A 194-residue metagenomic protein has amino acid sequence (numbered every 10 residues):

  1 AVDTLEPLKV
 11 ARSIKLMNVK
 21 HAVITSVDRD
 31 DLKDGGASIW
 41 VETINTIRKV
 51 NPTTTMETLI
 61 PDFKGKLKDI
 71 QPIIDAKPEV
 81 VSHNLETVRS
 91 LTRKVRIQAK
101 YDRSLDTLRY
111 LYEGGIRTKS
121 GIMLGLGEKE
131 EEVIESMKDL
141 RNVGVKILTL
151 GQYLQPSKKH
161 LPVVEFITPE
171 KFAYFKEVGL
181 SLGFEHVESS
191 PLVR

Functional and structural regions predicted by a protein language model:
A1-E6: Canonical Radical SAM [4Fe-4S] cluster-binding loop centered on the CxxxCxxC motif and its immediate flanking residues
L8-N18, E42-T54, K68, D75-A76 (+1 more regions): Auxiliary Fe-S-binding modules of radical SAM enzymes
A22-E42, G127-E132: Conserved glycine-rich "GG(E/T)P / GGGxP" loop and the immediately following alpha-helix in the radical SAM core
A22-I24, M56, V81-H83, L148 (+1 more regions): Hydrophobic residues within beta-strands of alpha/beta enzymes
I24, T58, S120-I122: Structural beta-sheet core signal
V27-R29, P61, L85-E86, Q152-Y153 (+1 more regions): Short, ordered loop/turn segments at secondary-structure junctions
D30, K64, R89-L91, L126 (+1 more regions): Feature marks short, surface-exposed loop/turn motifs that line or immediately flank catalytic pockets and channel
D31-T43, K66, S90-L91, V95-L105: Active-site-adjacent beta->alpha loops and helix N-cap segments on the catalytic face of soluble alpha/beta enzymes
